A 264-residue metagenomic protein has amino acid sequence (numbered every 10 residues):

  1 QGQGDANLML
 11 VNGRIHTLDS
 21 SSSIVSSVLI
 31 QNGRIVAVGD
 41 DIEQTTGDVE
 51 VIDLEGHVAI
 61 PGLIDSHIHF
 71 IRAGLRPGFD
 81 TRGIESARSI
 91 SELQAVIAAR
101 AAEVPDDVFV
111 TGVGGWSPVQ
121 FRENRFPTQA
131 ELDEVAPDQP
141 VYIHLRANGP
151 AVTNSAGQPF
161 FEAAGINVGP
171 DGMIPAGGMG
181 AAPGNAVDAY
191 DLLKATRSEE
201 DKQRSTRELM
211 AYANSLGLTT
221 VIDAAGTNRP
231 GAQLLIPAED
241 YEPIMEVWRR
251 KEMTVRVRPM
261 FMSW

Functional and structural regions predicted by a protein language model:
G4-V11, H16, S20-W264: Divalent metal-binding segments
